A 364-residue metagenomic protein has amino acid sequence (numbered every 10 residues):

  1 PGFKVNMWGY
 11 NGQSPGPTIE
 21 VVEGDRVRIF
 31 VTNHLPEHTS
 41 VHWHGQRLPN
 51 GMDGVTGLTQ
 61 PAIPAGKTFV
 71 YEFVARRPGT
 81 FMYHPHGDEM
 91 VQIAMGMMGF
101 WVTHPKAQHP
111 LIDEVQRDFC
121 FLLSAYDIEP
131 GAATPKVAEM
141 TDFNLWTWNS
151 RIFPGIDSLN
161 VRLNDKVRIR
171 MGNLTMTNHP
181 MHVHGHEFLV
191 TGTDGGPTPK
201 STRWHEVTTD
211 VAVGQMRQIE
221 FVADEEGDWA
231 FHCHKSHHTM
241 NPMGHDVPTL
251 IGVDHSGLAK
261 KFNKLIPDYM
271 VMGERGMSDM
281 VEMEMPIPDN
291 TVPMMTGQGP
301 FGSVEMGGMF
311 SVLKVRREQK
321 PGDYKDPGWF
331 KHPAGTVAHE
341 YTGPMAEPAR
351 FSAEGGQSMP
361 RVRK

Functional and structural regions predicted by a protein language model:
P1-T103, K136-L145, M176-V213, W229-D254: Histidine- and aromatic-enriched segments that form or immediately flank copper-ligand environments
P1-V70, I112-E114, P130-G131, P135-R168 (+3 more regions): N-terminal, post-signal-peptide metal-ligating segments of extracellular/periplasmic oxidoreductases, dominated by
G2, G51-T56, N178-K364: Active-site pocket scaffolds in enzymes
G45, A75-R77, T103-P105, L123-I128 (+2 more regions): Non-catalytic surface loops within mature trypsin-like serine protease
M95-G96, D113-V115: Short glycine/proline-enriched turns and hinge-like loops at secondary-structure junctions
A107-L111: Short helix-loop capping/hinge motifs at secondary-structure junctions, enriched in acidic/polar residues
C120-P130, K136-L189, V211-E225: Surface-exposed interaction/gating patches
